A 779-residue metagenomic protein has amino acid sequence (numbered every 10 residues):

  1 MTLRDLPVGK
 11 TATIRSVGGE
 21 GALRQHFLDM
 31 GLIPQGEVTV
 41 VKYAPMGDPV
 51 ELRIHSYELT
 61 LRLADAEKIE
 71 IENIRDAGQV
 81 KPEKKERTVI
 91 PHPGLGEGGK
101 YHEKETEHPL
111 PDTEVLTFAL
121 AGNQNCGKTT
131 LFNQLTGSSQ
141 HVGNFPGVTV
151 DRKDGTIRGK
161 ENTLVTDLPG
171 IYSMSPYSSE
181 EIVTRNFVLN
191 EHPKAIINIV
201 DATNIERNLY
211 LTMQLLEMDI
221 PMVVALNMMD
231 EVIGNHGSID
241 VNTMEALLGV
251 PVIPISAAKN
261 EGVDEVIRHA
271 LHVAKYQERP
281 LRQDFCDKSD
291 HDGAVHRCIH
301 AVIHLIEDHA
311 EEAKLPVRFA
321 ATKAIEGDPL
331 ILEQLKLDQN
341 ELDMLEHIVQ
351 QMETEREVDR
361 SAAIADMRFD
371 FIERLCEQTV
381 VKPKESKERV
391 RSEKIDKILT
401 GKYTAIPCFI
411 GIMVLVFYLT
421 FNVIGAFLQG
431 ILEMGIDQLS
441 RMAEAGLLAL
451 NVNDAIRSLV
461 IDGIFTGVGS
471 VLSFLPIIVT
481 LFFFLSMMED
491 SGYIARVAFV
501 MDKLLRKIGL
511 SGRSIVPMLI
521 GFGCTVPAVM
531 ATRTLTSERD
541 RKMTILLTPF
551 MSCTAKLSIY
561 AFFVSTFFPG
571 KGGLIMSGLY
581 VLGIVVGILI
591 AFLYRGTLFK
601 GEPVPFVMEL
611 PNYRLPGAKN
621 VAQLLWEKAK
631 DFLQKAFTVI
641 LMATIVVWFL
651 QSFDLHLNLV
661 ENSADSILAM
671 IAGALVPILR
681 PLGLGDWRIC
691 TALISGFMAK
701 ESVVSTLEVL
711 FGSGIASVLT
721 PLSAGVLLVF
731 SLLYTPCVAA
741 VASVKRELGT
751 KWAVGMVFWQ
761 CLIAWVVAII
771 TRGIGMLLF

Functional and structural regions predicted by a protein language model:
H92-S173: Conserved G1/Walker A P-loop phosphate-binding module
K160, R185-V252, I559: Conserved C-terminal guanine-recognition region of P-loop GTPase G domains, centered on the G4
V232-F285: Canonical P-loop GTPase G-domain recognition
Y276, Q283-L450, L659-L668: Extended helical scaffolds that flank P-loop GTPase cores
E355, A362-D366, K382, V423-I464 (+3 more regions): Extended, low-charge hydrophobic alpha-helical regions
C408-L419, L481-S486, V564-T566, L579-L593 (+3 more regions): Hydrophobic core segments of alpha-helical transmembrane domains in multi-pass membrane transport and ion-translocation
M434, Q438-M442, A495-T525, K600-L624 (+1 more regions): Juxtamembrane inter-helical linkers in multi-pass membrane proteins
T554-S577, A739-G749, I770-F779: Transmembrane helix-loop junctions at the membrane interface of multipass transporters and ion channels
